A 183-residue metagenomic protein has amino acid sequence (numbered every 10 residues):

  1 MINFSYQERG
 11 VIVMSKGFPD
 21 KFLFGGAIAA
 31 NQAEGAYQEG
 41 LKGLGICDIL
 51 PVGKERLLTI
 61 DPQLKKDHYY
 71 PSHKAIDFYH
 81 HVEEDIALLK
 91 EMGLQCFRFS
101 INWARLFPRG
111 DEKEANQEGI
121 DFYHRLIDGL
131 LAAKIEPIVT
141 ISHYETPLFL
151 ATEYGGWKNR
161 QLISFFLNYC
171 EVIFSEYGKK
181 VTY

Functional and structural regions predicted by a protein language model:
M1-V13: Short, Lys/Arg-enriched N-terminal segments with co-localized hydrophobic residues within the first ~10-30 amino acids
N3-Y6, I60, I76-F78, I163-S164: A short linear-motif detector with a strong N-terminal bias
V11-K16, E171-F174: Short aromatic-glycine motifs in intrinsically disordered, low-complexity regions
V13-N116, L126-G129: N-terminal structural segment of carbohydrate-active enzymes
E84-Y183: Substrate-binding cleft and catalytic face of glycoside hydrolase catalytic domains, especially the flexible beta-alpha
